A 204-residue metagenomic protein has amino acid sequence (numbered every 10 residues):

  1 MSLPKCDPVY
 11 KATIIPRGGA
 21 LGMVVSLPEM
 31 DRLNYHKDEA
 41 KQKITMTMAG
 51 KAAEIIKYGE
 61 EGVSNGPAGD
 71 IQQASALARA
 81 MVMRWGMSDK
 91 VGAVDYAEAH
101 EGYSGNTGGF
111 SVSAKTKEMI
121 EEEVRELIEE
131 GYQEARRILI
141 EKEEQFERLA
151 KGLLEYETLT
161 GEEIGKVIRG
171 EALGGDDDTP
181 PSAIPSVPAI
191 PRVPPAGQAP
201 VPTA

Functional and structural regions predicted by a protein language model:
M1-A204: Soluble catalytic regions of large protease machineries
